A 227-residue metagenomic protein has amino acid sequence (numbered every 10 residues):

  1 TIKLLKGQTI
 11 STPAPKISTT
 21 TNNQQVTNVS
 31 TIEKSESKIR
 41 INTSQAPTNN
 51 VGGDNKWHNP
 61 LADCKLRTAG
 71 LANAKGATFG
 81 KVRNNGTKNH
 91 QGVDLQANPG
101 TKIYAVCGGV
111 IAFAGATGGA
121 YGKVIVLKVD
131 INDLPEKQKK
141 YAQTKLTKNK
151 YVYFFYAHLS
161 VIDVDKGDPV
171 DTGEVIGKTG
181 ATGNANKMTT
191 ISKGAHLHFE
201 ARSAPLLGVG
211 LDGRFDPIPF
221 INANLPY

Functional and structural regions predicted by a protein language model:
T1-K16: Extracellular LysM carbohydrate-binding repeats and other cell-envelope/extracellular binding modules
I10, V124-L127, D171-T189: Short hydrophobic beta/alpha edge segments that flank linear recognition/processing sites
P15-I17, T117-G119, I176-N184: Short, charged beta-turn/beta-strand-edge "cap" motif at the junction between a beta-strand and an adjacent loop
N28-K123, N132-E136, Y141-K145, T172 (+1 more regions): Surface-exposed, glycine-biased beta-strand/turn segments
N50, D133-V152, D165-D168, S192-Y227: Acidic, glycine-rich catalytic/binding loops that coordinate metals and/or anionic ligands
V110-A112, S160, G180: Conserved positions in beta-strands of structured domains
G119-L127, A195-L197: Short aromatic-glycine-enriched beta-strand elements
I162-E174: Acidic, glycine-anchored pre-beta loop/turn
